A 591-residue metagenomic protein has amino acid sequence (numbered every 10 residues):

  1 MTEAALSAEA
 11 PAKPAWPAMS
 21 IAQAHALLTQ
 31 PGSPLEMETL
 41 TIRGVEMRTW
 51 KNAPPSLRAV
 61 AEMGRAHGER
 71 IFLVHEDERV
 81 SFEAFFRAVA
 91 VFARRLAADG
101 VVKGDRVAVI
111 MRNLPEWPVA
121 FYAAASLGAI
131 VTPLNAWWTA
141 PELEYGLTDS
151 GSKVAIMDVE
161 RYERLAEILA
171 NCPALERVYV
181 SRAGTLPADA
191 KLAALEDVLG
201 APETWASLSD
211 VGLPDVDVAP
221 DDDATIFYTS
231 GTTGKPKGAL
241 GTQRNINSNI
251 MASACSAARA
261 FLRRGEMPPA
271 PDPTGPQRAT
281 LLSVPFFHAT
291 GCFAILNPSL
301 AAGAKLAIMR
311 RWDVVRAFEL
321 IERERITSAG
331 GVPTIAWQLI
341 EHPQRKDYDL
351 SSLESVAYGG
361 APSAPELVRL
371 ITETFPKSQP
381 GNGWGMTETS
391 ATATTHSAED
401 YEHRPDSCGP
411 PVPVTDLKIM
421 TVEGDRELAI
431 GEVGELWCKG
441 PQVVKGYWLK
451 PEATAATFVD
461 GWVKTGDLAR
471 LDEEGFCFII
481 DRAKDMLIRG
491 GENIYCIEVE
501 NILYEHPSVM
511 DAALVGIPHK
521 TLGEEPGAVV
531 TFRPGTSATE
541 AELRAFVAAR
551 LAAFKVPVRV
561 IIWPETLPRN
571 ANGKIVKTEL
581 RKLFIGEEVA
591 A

Functional and structural regions predicted by a protein language model:
T2-L27, A98-D99, A129-P202, P534-T536: Structural core segment of the AMP-binding/adenylate-forming
K51-N52, E69-L114, P118-Y122, T139-E144: Conserved AMP-binding/adenylate-forming core of the ANL superfamily
E69, A206-Y228, K235, P271-A279: Conserved pre-ATP/AMP-binding loop-to-beta segment of ANL
S81-E83, A224-A252, R259-A260: Conserved AMP-binding A3 loop
W138, E144-Y145, A155-M157, A329 (+6 more regions): AMP-binding/adenylate-forming catalytic core of the ANL superfamily
S181, A552-K574, A591: AMP-binding/adenylate-forming catalytic domain of the ANL superfamily
N247-S283, F287-T327, H342: Conserved AMP-binding/adenylation subdomain of ANL enzymes
A301-A302, R323-G331, I340-H403, D416: Gly/Ser/Thr-rich phosphate-binding loop
